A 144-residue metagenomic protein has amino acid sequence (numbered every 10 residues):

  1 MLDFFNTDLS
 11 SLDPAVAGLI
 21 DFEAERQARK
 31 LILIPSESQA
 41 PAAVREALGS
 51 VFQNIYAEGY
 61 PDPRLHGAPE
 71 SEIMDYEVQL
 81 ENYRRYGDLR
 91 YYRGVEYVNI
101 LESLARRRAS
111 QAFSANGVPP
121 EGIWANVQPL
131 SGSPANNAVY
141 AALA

Functional and structural regions predicted by a protein language model:
L2-R85: N-terminal "arm"/small-domain region of PLP-dependent enzymes with the aminotransferase-like
Q27-A28, P120-G122, L143: Short, well-ordered loop/turn elements at secondary-structure boundaries
A47, V51, R108-A112, A142-L143: Generic, well-ordered alpha-helical scaffold segments in large soluble proteins
A57-P134: Conserved N-terminal alpha-helix of the aminotransferase class I/II PLP-enzyme fold
S133-A144: Active-site-proximal alpha-helical scaffold in enzymes
